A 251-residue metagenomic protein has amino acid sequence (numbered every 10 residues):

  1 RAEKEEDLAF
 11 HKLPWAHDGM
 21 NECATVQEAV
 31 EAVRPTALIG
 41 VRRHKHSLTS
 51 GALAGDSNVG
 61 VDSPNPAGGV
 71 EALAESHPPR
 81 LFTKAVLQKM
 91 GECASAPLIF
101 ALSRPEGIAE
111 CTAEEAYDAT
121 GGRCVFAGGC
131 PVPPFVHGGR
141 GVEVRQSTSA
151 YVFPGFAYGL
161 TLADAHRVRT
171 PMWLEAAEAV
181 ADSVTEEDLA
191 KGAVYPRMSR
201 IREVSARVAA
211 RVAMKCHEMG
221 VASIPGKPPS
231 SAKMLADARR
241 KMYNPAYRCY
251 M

Functional and structural regions predicted by a protein language model:
R1-H46, S50, G60, V70-L73: Glycine-rich phosphate/diphosphate-binding loop of Rossmann-like nucleotide-binding domains
K4, L8-P14, T49, T83-V86 (+5 more regions): Alpha-helix initiation/capping motif
V26-V30, R42-H44, L73-L81, G138 (+3 more regions): Alpha-helix capping and helix-loop boundary segments enriched in small/acidic/polar residues
E28, G40, S50, A54 (+8 more regions): A broad, structural surface signal
A37-D56, G60, G69, A74-F135: ADP-ribose/adenylate-binding Rossmann-like module
D62-P64: Hydrophobic alpha-helical membrane-insertion segments
E92-C93, P97-S231, Y250: Adenosine-phosphate binding glycine-rich loop
A232-M251: Short, amphipathic C-terminal "tail helix"
